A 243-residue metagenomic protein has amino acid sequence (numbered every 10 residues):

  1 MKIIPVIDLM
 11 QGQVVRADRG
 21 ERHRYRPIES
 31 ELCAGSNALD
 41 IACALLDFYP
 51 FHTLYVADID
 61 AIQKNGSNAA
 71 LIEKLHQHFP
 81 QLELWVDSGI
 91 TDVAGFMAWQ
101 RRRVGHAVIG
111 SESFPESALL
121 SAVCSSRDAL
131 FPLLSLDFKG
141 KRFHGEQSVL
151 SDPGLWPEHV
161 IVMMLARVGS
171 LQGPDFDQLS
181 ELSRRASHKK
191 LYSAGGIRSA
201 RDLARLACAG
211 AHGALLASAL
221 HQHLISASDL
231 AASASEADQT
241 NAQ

Functional and structural regions predicted by a protein language model:
K2-M10, L54-V56, L84-S88, A107-I109 (+4 more regions): Hydrophobic faces of well-ordered beta-strands that scaffold small-molecule active sites in alpha/beta enzyme cores
I7-S30, A94, A98-S170: Conserved anion-binding
D18-G66: N-terminal beta-alpha supersecondary unit
L46, I72-F79, Q100, L120-D128 (+3 more regions): Surface-exposed amphipathic alpha-helices with a cationic face
D47-R102, F176: N-terminal active-site wall of soluble small-molecule enzyme domains
G66-K74, G145-S151, Q172-E181, A231: Charged helix-capping and loop-helix junction motifs
L84-H106, V149-L155, D177-A214: Catalytic cores of alpha/beta
R102-L119, I161-G169, G195-R198, R205-D229: Glycine-rich phosphate-binding active-site loops on the catalytic face of alpha/beta enzymes
